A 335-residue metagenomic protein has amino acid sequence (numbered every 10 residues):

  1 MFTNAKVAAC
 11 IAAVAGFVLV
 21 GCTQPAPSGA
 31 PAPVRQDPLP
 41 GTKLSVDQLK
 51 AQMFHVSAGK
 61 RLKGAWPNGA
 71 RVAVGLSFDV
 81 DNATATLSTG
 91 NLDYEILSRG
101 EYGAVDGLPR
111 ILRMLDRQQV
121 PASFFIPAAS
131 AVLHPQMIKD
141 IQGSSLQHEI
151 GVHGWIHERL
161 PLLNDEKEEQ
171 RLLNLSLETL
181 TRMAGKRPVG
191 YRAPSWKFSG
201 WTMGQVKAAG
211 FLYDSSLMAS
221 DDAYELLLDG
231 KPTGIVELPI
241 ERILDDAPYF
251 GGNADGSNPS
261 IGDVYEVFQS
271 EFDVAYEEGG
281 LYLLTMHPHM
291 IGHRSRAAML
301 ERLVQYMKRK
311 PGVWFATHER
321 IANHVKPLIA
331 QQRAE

Functional and structural regions predicted by a protein language model:
M1-I11: Bacterial N-terminal signal peptides that target proteins for export
L19-G21: C-terminal motif of bacterial Sec signal peptides marking the signal peptidase cleavage site
T23-G29: Bacterial lipoprotein signal-peptidase II cleavage site
R35-P67, E178-R182, K186-G280: Active-site-adjacent pocket scaffolds in enzyme catalytic domains
P38-E149, E266, Y306, G312: Active-site beta->alpha N-cap acidic-glycine motif
I96-R99, G103, N164-R171, G256-D263 (+2 more regions): Alpha-helix N-cap and loop-to-helix initiation/capping positions
P109-L112, D116-S199, T233, P239-D255 (+1 more regions): Metal-dependent polysaccharide deacetylase catalytic core of the NodB/CE4 family, i.e., the active-site-bearing domain
S145, Y213, A219, G262-E335: C-terminal domain-boundary segment and adjacent tail
